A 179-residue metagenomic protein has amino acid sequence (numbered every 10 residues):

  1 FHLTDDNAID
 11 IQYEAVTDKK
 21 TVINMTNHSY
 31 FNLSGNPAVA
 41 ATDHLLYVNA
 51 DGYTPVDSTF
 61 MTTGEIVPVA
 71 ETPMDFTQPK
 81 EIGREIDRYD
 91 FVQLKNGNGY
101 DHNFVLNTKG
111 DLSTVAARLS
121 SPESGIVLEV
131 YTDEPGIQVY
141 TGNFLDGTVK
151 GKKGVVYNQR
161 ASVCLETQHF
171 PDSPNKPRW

Functional and structural regions predicted by a protein language model:
H2-W179: An exposed, glycine/acidic-rich loop-and-rim segment of catalytic or binding clefts
